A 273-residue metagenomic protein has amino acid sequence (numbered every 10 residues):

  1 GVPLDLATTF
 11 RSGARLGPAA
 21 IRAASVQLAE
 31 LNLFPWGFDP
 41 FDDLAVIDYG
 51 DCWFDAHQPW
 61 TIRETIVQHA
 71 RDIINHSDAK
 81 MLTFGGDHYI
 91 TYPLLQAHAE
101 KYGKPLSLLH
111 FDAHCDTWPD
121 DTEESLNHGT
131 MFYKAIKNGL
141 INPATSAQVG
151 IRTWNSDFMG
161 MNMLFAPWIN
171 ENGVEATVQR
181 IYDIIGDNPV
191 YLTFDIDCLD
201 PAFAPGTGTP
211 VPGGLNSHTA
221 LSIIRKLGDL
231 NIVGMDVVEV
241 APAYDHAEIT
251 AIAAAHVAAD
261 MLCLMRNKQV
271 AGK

Functional and structural regions predicted by a protein language model:
G1-K273: Conserved alpha-helical scaffold segments that buttress catalytic/binding sites
